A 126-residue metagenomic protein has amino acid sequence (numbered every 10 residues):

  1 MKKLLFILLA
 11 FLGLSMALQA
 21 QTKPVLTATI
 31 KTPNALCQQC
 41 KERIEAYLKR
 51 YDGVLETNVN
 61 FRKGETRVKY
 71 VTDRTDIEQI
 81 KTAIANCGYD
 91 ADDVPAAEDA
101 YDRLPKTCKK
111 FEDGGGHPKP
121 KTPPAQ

Functional and structural regions predicted by a protein language model:
M1-V25: Bacterial Sec-dependent N-terminal signal peptides
K23-N34: Short glycine-/aliphatic-rich beta-strand segments at the starts of folded cytosolic domains
T29-K31, E65-R67, D90: Soluble periplasmic/extracytoplasmic beta-strand elements of cell-envelope proteins
L36-K41, T107-F111: Sequence contexts marking disulfide-bonded cysteines in secreted/extracellular proteins
Q38-C87: N-terminal, post-signal-peptide region of Sec/Tat-exported proteins
T66-R67, A97, Y101-R103: Short secondary-structure boundary/hinge segments and terminal tails
G88-A100: Conserved short beta-strand edge segments in small beta-sheet-based binding/regulatory domains
D102-P124: Short, low-order "capping/linker" segments at domain edges
